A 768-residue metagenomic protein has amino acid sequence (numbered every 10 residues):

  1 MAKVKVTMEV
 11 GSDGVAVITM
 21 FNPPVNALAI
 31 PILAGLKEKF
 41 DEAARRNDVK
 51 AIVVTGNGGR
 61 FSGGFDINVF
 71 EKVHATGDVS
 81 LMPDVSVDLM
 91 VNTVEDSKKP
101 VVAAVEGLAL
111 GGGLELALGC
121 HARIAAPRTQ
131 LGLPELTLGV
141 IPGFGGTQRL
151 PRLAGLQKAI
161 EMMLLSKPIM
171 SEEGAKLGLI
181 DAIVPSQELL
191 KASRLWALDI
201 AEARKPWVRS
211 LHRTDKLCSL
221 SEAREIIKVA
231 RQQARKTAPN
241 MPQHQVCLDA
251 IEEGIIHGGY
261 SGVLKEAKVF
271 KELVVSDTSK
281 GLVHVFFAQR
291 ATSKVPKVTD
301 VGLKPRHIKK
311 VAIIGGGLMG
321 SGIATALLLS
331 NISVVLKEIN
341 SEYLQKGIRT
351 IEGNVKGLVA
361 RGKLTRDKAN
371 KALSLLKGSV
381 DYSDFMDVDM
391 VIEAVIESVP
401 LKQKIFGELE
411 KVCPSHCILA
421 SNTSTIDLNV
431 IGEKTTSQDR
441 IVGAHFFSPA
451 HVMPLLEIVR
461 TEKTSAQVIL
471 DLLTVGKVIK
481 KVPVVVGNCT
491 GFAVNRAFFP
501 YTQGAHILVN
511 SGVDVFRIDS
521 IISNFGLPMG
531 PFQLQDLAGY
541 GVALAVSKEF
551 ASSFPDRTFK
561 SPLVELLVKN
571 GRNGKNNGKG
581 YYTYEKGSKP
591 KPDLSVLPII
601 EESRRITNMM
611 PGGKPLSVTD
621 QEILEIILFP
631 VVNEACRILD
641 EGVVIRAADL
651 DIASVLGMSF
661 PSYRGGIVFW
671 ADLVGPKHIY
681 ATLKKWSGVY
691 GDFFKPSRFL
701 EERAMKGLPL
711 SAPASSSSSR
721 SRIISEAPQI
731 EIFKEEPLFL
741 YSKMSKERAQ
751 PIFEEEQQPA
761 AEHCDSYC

Functional and structural regions predicted by a protein language model:
M1-T55, N92: Conserved CoA-thioester-binding segment of acyl-CoA-metabolizing enzymes
A2-V4, G11, F21, K72-G77 (+8 more regions): N-terminal glycine-rich phosphate-binding loop for ADP-containing cofactors
P31, G35, R45, G58-K72 (+1 more regions): Amphipathic alpha-helical interaction surfaces in cytosolic regulatory modules
G59-G63, L110-G111, I426-D427: Short, active-site-adjacent cap segments at secondary-structure transitions
M90-A103, G107: Conserved catalytic cysteine-centered active-site region of acyl-thioester-dependent Claisen-condensing enzymes
R748-P751, Q757-P759, H763: Cationic, low-complexity basic patches in intrinsically disordered or flexible, solvent-exposed regions
